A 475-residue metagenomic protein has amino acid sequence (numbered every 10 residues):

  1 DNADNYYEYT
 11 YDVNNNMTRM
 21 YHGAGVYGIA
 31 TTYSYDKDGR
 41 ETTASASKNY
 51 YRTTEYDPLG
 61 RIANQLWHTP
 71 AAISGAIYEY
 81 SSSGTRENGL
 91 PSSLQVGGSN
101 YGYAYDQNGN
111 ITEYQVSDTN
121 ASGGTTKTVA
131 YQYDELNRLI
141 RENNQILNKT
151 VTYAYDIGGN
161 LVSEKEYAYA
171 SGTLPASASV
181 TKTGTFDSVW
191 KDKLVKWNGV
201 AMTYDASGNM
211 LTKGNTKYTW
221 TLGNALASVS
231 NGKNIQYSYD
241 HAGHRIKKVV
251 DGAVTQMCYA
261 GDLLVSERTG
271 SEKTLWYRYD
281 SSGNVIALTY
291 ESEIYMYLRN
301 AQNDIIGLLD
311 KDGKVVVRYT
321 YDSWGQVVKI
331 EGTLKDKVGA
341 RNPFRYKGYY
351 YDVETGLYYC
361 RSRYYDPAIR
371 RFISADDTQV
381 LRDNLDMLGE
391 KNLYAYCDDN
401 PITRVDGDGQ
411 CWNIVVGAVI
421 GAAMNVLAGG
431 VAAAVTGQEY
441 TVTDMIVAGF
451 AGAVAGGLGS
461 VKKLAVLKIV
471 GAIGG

Functional and structural regions predicted by a protein language model:
D1-A46, Y50-V96, N100-Q132, R138-N143 (+14 more regions): Beta-strand elements of repeat-based all-beta scaffolds
G75, T150-A154, K314, L381-K391: A short, polar/charged loop-to-alpha-helix boundary motif
A178-S188, Y290-R361, L393-Y394, D398 (+1 more regions): A motif-centric feature for acidic-aromatic and gly/ser/thr-rich catalytic loops and repeats
V405-W412: Polybasic, low-complexity binding patches
V415-V435, V442-G475: Membrane-active amphipathic alpha-helices enriched in small hydrophobic residues
